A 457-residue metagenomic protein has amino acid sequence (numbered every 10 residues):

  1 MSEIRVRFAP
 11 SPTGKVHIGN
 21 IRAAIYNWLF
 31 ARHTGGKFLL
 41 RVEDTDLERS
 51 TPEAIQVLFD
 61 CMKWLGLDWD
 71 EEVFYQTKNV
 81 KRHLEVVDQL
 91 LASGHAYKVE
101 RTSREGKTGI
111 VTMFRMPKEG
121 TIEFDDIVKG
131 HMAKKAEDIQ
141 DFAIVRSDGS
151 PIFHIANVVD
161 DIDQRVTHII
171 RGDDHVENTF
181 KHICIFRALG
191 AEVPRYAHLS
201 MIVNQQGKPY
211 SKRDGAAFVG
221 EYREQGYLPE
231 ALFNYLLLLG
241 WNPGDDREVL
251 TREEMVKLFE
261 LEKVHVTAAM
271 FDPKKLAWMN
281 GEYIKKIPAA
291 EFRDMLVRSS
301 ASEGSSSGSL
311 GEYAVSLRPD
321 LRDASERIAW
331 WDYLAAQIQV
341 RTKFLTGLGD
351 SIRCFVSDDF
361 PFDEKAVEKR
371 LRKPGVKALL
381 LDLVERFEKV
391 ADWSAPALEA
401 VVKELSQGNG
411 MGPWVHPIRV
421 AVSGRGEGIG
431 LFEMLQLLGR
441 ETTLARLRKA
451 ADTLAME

Functional and structural regions predicted by a protein language model:
M1-R101, G106-T108, E137, E177-A191 (+1 more regions): N-terminal Rossmann-like or analogous alpha/beta NTP/dinucleotide-binding catalytic cores that position adenine
N27, L58, L90, F114 (+7 more regions): Residue-level signal for inorganic ion chemistry
Q76, A92, A96-K212, F218-Y222 (+3 more regions): Active-site cores that bind ATP or allylic diphosphates and position pyrophosphate for catalysis
R146, Q164-H175, V203-Y235, L239-E248 (+2 more regions): Conserved phosphate-binding loops in nucleotide/dinucleotide-binding enzymes
Y235-L236, N280, A335-T342, G349-I352 (+2 more regions): Short alpha-helical scaffolding segments that buttress acidic/His motifs in well-ordered protein cores
A289-S300, Y313, L317-S406: Small-residue-rich helix-loop
A391-A455: Charged substrate- and nucleic-acid-binding regions of tRNA-handling and nucleotidyl-transfer enzymes, centered on
